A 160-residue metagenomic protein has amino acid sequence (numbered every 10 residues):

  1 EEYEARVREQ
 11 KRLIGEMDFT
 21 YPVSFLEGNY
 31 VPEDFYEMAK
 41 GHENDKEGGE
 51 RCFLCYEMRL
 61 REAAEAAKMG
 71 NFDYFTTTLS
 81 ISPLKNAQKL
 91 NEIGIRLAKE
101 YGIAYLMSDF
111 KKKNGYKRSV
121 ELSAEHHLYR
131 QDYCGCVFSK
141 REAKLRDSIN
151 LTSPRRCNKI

Functional and structural regions predicted by a protein language model:
E1-I160: Nucleotide-activated chemistry modules centered on ATP-dependent adenylation/adenylyltransferase
